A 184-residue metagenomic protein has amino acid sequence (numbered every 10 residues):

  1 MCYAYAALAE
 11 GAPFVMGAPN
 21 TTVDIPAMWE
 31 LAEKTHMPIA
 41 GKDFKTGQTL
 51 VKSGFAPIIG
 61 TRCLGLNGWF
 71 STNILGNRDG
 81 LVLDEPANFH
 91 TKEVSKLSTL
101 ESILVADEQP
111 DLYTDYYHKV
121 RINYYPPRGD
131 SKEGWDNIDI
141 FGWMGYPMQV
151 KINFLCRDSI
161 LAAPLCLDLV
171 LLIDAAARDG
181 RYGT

Functional and structural regions predicted by a protein language model:
M1-S53, P57: N-terminal Rossmann-like NAD(P) cofactor-binding subdomain of oxidoreductases, focused on the glycine-rich
C2, V23, T49, S53 (+2 more regions): Conserved active-site and cofactor/substrate-binding residues in soluble primary-metabolism enzymes
A12-F14, M37-P38, L64-G65, N137 (+1 more regions): Structural motif
E33, M37, A56-L64, G145 (+1 more regions): Generic secondary-structure signature for well-ordered alpha-helical cores
A40-K42, T46-D115: Conserved anion/nucleotide-ligand pocket segment
K45-G47, F70-N77, S131, G142-Y146 (+1 more regions): Glycine-rich beta-alpha junction loops
V94-C156: Charge-patterned, long linear interaction tracts outside catalytic cores
F141-T184: C-terminal active-site/capping subdomain that shapes the small-molecule cofactor and substrate pocket of enzyme
